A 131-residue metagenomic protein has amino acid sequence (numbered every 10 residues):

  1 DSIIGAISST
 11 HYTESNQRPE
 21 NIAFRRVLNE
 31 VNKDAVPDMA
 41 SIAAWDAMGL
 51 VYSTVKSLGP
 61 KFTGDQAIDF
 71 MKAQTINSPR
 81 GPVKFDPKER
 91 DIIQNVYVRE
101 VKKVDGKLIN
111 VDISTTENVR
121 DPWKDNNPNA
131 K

Functional and structural regions predicted by a protein language model:
D1-K131: Extracytosolic ligand-binding ectodomains
